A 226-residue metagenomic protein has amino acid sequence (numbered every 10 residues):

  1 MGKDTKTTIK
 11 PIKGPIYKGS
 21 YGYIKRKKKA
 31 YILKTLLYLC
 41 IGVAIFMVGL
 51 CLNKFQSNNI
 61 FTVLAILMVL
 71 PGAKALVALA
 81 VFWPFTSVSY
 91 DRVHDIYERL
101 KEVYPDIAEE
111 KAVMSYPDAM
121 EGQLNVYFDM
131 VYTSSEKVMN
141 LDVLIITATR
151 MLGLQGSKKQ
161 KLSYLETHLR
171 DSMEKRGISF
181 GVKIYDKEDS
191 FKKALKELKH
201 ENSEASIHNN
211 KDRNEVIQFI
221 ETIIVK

Functional and structural regions predicted by a protein language model:
M1-Y127, S134, L165-T167, E174-G177 (+1 more regions): Surface-exposed interaction regions that form or flank ligand-binding interfaces
F128-D129, T147: A secondary-structure boundary/capping signal
S135-E136, L141-L152: Active-site beta-strand-loop-beta-strand hairpin of nuclease catalytic cores that positions key catalytic residues
A148-T149, G177-G181: Short glycine-/polar-rich loops that comprise or flank the Walker A/P-loop and associated switch/sensor motifs
L152, K183-Y185: Hydrophobic/aromatic beta-strand patches that form the interior of the parallel beta-sheet core in alpha/beta enzyme
Q155-Q160: Short beta-strand-loop-alpha-helix junction that forms the active-site gateway of nucleic-acid-processing nucleases
